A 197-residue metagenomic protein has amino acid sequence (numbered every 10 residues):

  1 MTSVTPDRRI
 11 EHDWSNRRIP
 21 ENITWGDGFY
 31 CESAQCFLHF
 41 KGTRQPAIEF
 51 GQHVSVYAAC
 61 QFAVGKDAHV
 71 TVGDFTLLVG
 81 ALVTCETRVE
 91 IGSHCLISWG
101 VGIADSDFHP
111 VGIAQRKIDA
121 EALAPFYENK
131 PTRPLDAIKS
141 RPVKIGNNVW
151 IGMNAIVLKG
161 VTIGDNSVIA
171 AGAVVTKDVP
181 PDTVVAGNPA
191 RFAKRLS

Functional and structural regions predicted by a protein language model:
M1-N148, M153-V157, D165, P181 (+1 more regions): Domain-scale signature associated with acetyltransferase and cell-envelope carbohydrate enzymes
G152, L158, A170, V175-T176: Short hydrophobic beta-strand segments in globular cytosolic domains
V161: Extracellular carbohydrate recognition
T176-D182: Gly/Pro- and small hydrophobic-enriched strand-loop and loop-to-helix capping segments that sit at the rims
